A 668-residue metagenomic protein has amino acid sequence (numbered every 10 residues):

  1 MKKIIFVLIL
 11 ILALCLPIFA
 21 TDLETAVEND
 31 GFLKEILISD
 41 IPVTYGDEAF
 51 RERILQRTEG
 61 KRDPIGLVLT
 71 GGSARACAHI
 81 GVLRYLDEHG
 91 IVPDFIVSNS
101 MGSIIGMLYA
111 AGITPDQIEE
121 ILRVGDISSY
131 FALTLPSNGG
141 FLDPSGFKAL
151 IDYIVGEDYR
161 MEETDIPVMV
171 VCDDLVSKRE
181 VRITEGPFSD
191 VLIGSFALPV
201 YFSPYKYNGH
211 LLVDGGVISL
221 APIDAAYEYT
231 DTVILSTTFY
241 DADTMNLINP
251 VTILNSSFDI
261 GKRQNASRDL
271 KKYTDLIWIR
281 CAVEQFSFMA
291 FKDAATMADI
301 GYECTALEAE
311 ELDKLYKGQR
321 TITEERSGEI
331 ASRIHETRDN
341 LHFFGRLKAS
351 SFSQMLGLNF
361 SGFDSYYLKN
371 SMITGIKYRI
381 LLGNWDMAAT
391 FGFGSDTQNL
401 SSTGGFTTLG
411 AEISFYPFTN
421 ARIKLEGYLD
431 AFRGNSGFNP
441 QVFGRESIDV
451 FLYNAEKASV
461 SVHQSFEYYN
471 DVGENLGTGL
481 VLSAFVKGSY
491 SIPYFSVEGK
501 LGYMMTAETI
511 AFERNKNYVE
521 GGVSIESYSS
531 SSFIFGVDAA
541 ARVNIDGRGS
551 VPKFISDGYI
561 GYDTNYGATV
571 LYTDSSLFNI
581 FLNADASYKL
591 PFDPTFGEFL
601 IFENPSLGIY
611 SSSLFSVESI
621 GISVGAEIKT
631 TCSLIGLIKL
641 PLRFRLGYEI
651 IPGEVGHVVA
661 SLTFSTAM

Functional and structural regions predicted by a protein language model:
M1-I4: Positively charged n-region of N-terminal signal peptides that target proteins for export
V7-P17: Bacterial N-terminal signal peptides
T21-N99, L108-L409, I413, F418: Patatin-like phospholipase
L347-S353, R379-M387, L400-S401, F415-I423 (+8 more regions): Short loop/turn motifs that connect adjacent beta-strands in outer-membrane beta-barrel proteins
F352, S483-L607, F615-V617, L646 (+2 more regions): C-terminal outer-membrane beta-barrel translocator/porin domains of Gram-negative envelope proteins and their
L356-K500, S556-N565, H657, S665: Gram-negative/organellar outer-membrane beta-barrel architecture
A626-I628, G656-M668: Outer-membrane beta-barrel "beta-signal"
